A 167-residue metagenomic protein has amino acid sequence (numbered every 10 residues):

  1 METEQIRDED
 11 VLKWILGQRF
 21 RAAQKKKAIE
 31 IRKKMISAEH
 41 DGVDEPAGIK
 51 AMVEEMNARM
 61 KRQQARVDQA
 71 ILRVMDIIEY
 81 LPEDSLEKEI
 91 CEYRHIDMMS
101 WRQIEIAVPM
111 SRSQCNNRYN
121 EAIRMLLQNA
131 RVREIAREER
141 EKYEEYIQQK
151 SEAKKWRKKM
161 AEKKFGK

Functional and structural regions predicted by a protein language model:
M1-Y80, R124, Q128-K167: N-terminal interaction/assembly modules
Y80-K88: Short helix-coil-helix linker/hinge
K88-E89, S113: Short, solvent-exposed positions on alpha-helices
E92-R94: Short alpha-helical segment immediately N-terminal to, or the first helix within, an HTH/HTH-like DNA-binding domain
D97-Q114: Helix-turn-helix DNA-binding module
P109-V132: DNA-recognition helix of helix-turn-helix
